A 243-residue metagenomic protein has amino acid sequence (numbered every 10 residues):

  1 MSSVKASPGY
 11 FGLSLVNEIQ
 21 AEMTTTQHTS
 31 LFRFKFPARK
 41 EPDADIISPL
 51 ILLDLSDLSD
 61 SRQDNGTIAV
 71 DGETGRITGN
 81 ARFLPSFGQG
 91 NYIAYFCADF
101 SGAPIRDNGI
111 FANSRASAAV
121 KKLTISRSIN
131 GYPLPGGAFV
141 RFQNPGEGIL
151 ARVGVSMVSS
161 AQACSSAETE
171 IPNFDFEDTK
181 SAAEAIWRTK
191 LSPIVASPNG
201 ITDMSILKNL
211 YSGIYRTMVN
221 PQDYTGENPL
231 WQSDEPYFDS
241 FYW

Functional and structural regions predicted by a protein language model:
M1-Y242: Beta-sandwich/jelly-roll carbohydrate-recognition scaffolds of carbohydrate-active enzymes
